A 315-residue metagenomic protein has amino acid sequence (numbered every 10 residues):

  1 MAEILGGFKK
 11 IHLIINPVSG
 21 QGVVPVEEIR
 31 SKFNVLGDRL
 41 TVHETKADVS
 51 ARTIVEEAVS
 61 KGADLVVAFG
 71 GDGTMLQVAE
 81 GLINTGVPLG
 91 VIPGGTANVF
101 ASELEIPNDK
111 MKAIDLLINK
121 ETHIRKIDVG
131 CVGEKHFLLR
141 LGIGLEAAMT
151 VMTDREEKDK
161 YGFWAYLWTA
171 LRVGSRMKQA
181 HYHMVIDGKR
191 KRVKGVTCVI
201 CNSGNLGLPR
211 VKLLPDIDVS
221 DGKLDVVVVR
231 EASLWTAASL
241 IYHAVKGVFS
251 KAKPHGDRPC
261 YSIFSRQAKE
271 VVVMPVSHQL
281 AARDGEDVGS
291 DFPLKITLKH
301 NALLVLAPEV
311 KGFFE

Functional and structural regions predicted by a protein language model:
M1-V66, K112, V305, K311-E315: ATP/NTP phosphate-donor binding region
L5, I14, V23-V24, N84-P88 (+1 more regions): Catalytic core of DAGKc-family lipid kinases
V67, G90: Short aromatic-hydrophobic micro-motifs that form the base-stacking/packing surface for donor nucleotide recognition
A68-D72: N-terminal glycine-rich "phosphate-gripper" loop used for MgATP/nucleotide binding and carboxylate activation
T74-V87: Short Gly/Thr/Asp-enriched flexible loops that form oxyanion-binding sites at enzyme active sites
G142, V199-P215, D287: Glycine-rich phosphate/pyrophosphate-binding beta-alpha loops
E157-W164, P209, P215-T236: Gly/Ser/Thr-rich active-site loops/lids in small-molecule metabolic enzymes that frequently grip phosphoryl groups
I186, D218, V228-E315: ATP/nucleoside-binding phosphotransfer catalytic cores, i.e., glycine-rich phosphate-binding loops
